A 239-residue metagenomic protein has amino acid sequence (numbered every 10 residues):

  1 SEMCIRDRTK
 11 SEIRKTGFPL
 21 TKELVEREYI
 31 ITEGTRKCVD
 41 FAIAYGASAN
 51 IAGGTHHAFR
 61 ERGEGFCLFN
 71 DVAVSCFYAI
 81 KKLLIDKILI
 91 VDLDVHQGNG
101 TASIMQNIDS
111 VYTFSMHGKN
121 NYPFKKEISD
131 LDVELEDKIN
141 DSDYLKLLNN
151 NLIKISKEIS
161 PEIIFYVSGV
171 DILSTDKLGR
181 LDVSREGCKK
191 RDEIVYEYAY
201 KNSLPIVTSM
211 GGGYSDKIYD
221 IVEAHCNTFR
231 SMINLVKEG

Functional and structural regions predicted by a protein language model:
E2-I5: Short, small-residue-biased leader/transition segments that mark boundaries at the very start of proteins
K10-G239: A general "terminal functional-core" signal
